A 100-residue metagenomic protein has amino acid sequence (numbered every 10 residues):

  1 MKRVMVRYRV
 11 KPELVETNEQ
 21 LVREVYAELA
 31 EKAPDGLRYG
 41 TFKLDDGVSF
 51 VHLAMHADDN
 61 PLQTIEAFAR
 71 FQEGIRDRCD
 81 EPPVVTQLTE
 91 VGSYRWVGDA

Functional and structural regions predicted by a protein language model:
K2-R9, L37-A69, D99: Short, well-ordered beta-strand segments in beta-rich or mixed alpha/beta enzyme and ligand-binding folds
R9-Q20: Short, surface-exposed ligand-recognition loops at beta-strand->loop->(often short) alpha-helix junctions that present
L14-E16, N60-L62, S93: Residue-level signal for secondary-structure boundary sites
R23-V25, L44, V97: Residue-level signature of transmembrane alpha-helix interfaces in integral membrane proteins
E24, E28-R38, A54-T89: An amphipathic, aromatic/His-enriched active-site/gating alpha helix that lines ligand/cofactor pockets
L44-D46, T89-S93: Residues that form or immediately flank small-molecule/cofactor binding pockets and catalytic motifs
G92-A100: Short, low-order "capping/linker" segments at domain edges
